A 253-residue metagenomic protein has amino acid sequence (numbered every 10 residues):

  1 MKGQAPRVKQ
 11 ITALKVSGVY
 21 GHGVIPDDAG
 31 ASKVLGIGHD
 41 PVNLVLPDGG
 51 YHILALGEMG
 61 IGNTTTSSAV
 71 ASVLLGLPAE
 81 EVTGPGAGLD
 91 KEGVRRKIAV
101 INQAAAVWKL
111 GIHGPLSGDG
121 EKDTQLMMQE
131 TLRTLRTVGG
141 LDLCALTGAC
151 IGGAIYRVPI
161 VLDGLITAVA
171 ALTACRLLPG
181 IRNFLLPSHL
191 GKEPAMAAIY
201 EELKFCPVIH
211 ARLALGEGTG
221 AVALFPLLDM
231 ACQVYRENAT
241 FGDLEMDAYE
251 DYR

Functional and structural regions predicted by a protein language model:
M1-R253: N-terminal loops that bind phosphate or other acidic moieties and the adjacent beta-alpha structural core
